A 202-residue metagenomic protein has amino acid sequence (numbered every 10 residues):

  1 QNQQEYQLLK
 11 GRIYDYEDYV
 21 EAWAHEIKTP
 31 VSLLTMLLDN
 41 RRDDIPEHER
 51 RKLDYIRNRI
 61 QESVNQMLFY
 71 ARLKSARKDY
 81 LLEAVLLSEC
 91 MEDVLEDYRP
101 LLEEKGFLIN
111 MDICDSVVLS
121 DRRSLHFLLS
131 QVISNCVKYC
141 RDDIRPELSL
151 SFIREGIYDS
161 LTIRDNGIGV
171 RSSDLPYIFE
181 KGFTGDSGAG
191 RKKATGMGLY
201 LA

Functional and structural regions predicted by a protein language model:
A76-Y80, I113, V117-S120: Conserved micro-motifs of the catalytic ATP-binding
P100, I168-G169: Glycine-rich G1-box
L101-M111: Short conserved segments within the C-terminal catalytic ATPase subdomain
C136-C140: Short helix-loop "hinge" at the ATP-lid/N-box region of the Bergerat-fold HATPase_c
R145-I157: Short beta-strand/loop element within the Bergerat-fold HATPase_c
D165: Acidic ATP/Mg2+-coordinating residue in the GHKL
V170-G182: Short conserved segment of the HATPase_c
